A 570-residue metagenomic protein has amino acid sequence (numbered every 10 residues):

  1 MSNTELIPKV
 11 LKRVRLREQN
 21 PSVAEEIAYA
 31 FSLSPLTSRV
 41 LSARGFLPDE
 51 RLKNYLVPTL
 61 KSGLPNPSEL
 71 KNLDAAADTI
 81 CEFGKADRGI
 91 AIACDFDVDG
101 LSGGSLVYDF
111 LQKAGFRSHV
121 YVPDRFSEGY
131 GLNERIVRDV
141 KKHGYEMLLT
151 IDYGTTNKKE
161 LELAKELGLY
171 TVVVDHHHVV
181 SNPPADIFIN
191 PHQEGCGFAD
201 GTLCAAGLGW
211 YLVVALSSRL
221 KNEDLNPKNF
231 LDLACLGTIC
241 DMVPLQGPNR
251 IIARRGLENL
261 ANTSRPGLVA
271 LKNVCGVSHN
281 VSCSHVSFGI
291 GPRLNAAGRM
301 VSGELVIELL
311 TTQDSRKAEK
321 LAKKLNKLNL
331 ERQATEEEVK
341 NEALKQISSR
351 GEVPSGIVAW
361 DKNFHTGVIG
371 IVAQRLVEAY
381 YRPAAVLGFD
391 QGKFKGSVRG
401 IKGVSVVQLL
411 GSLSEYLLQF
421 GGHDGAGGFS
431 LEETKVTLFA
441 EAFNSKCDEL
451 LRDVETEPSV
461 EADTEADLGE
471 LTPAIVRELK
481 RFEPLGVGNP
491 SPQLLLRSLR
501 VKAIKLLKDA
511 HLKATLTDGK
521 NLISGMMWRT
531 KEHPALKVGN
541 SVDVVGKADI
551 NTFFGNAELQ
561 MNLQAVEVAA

Functional and structural regions predicted by a protein language model:
K9, R17-S22, E26-M147, L167 (+7 more regions): Hydrophobic helix-and-loop "lid/oligomerization" segment in the mid-to-C-terminal part of catalytic domains
R138-T202, A206, W210-R219, Q246: Active-site cavity-forming subdomains of large catalytic enzyme subunits
A359, K513-D518, M526, M561-Q564: Short, acidic/hydrophobic/Gly-rich beta-strand patch recurrent on exposed beta strands that often constitutes part
E457, A462-I523: Accessory interdomain/linker segments of ATP-dependent helicases and helicase-like nucleic-acid enzymes that mediate
K520-A535: Beta-strand/loop nucleic-acid-binding surfaces
K531-V545: Short nucleic-acid-contacting surface segments enriched for D/E, G, S/T with interspersed K/R
F554-A570: OB-fold/S1-family single-stranded nucleic acid-binding modules
